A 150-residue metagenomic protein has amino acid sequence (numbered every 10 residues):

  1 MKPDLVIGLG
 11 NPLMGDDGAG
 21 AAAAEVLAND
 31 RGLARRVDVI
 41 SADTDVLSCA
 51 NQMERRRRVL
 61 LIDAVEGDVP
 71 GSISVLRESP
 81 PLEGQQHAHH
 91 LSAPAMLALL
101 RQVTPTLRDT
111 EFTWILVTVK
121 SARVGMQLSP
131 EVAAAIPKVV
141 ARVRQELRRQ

Functional and structural regions predicted by a protein language model:
M1-L5, D30-L33, E111-T113, E146-Q150: A general secondary-structure boundary signal
K2-I7, P12-E83: Nucleotide and nucleotide-moiety/phosphate-recognizing core
I7-G8, Q85, T118, A122: A generic, residue-level signal for flexible/boundary positions that often mark functional hotspots
G15-D16, V75, A93, V124-M126 (+1 more regions): Generic structural "secondary-structure junction" signal
G18, A22, T44, L91-A95 (+2 more regions): Conserved active-site and cofactor/substrate-binding residues in soluble primary-metabolism enzymes
S41, Q85-A88, E131: Pocket-edge positions in alpha/beta enzyme catalytic cores
V65-F112: Helix-loop-strand module that forms the ligand-binding subsite of alpha/beta enzymes
M96-Q150: Phosphate-binding/catalytic loops
